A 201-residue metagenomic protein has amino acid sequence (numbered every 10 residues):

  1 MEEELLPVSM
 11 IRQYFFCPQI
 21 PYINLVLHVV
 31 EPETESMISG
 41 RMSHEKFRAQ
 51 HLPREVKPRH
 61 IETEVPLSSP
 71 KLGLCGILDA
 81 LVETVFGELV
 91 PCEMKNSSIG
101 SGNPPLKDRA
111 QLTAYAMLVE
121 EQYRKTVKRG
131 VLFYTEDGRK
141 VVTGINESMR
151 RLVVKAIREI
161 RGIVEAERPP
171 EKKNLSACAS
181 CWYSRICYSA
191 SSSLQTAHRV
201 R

Functional and structural regions predicted by a protein language model:
M1-H60: Charged, glycine-rich intrinsically disordered N-terminal tails and low-complexity linkers that flank
E3-E4, M10, P104, M117 (+3 more regions): Non-catalytic alpha-helical scaffolds and adjoining flexible linkers that form interface surfaces for assembly
E4-I11, K107, P169-S176: Structural motif
C17, G76-S101, T113-M117: Conserved catalytic cores of phosphodiester-cleaving nucleases, focusing on short active-site segments
F47-L89: Active-site metal-binding core of divalent-cation-utilizing nuclease and nuclease-like domains
H60, E120-R201: Metal-dependent nuclease catalytic regions and adjoining charged, substrate-binding loops involved in nucleic-acid end
G100-P104, V141-V142: A generic structural signal for short coil/turn motifs at secondary-structure boundaries
P105-Q111: Short, conserved glycine- and acidic-residue-centered signature motifs in active-site or ligand-binding loops
